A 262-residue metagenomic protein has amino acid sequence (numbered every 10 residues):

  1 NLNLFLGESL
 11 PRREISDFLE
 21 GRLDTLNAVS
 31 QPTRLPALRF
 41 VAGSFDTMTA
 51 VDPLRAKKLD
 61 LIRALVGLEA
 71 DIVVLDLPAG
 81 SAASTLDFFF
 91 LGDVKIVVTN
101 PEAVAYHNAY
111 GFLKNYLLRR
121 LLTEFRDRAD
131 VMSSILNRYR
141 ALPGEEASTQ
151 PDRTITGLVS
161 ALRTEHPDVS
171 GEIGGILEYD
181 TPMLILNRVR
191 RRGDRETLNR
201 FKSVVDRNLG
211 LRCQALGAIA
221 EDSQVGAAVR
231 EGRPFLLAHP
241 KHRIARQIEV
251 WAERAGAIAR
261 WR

Functional and structural regions predicted by a protein language model:
N1-D71, A129, L136-S148, S160-R163 (+2 more regions): P-loop/Walker-type NTP enzyme "switch/lid" segment
F5-S9, G21-R22, S44, A64 (+7 more regions): Conserved, well-folded catalytic cores of nucleic-acid-processing and energy-transducing macromolecular machines
F18, V41, D76, A109 (+2 more regions): Residue-level signature of catalytic and energy-coupling elements of molecular machines, predominantly ATP/GTP-dependent
V66-S84: Glycine-rich phosphate-binding loop used to anchor ATP phosphates in small-molecule kinases, encompassing both
P78-Q214: Conserved catalytic-core segment of NTP-binding enzymes
Y179-D180, R188, R207-F235, I248: Beta-strand-loop-alpha "switch" segments that mediate conformational coupling across diverse proteins
G226, R230-R262: NTP-binding/hydrolysis catalytic cores, primarily Walker-type P-loop NTPases
